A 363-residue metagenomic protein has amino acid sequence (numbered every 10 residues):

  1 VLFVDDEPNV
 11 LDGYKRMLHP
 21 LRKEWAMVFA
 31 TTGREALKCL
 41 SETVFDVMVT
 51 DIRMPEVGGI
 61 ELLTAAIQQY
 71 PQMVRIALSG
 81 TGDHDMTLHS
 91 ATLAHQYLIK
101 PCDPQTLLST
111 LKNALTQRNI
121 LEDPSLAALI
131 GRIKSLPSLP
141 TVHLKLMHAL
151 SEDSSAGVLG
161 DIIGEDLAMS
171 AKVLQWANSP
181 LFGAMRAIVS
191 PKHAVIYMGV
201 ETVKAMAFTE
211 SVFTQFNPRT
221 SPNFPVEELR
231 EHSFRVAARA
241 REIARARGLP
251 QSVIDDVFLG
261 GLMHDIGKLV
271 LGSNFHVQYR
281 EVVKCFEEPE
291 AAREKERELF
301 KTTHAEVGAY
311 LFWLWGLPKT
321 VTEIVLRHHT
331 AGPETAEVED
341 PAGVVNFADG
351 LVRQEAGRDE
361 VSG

Functional and structural regions predicted by a protein language model:
F3, K23-T31, C39: Short hydrophobic/Thr-rich beta-strand motif most characteristic of the beta2 strand and flanking loop of CheY-like
D5, D51, S79: Active-site residues of response regulator receiver
P8-V28: Two-component/phosphorelay signaling modules centered on CheY-like receiver
T31-E35, V57-L62: Acidic catalytic/metal-coordinating carboxylates
T43-V49: Active-site beta3 strand of CheY-like receiver
M54: Receiver (REC) domain active-site loop signature in two-component systems and cognate sites in sensor histidine kinases
E61, T81-L98, Q105: Alpha4 helix (beta4-alpha4-beta5 surface) of REC/receiver domains from two-component response regulators
P104-V283, E287, A291-S362: Conserved alpha-helical "signature site" that marks functionally important helical segments or helix/loop junctions
